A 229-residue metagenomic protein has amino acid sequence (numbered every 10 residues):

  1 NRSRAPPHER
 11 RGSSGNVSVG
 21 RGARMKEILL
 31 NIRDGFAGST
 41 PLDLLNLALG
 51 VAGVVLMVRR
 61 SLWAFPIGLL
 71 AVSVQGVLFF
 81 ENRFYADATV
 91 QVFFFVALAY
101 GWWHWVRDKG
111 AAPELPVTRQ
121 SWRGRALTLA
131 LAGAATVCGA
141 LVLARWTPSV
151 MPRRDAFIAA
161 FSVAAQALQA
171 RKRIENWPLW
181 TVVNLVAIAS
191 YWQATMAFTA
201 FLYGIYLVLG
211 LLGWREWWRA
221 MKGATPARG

Functional and structural regions predicted by a protein language model:
N1-R4, H8-R24: Short, Lys/Arg-enriched N-terminal segments with co-localized hydrophobic residues within the first ~10-30 amino acids
K26-R59, V106-G110, T118-G229: Polytopic alpha-helical membrane-helix bundles and their juxtamembrane interface segments in multi-pass membrane
R60-P66, Q75-V90: Helix-loop junctions on the outward
P66-I67, L179: Short helix-capping and inter-helix turn/linker motifs at the boundaries of alpha-helical repeat units
G68-Q75, F93-L98, L131-T136: Mid-membrane cores of alpha-helical transmembrane segments in multi-pass membrane proteins, especially transporters
L78, N82, F94, P113-T118: Interfacial loop at the N-terminal end of multi-pass membrane proteins
D87-A97, Y203-G204: Individual alpha-helical transmembrane segments in multi-pass integral membrane proteins
F93-G110: Membrane-water interface of transmembrane alpha-helices
